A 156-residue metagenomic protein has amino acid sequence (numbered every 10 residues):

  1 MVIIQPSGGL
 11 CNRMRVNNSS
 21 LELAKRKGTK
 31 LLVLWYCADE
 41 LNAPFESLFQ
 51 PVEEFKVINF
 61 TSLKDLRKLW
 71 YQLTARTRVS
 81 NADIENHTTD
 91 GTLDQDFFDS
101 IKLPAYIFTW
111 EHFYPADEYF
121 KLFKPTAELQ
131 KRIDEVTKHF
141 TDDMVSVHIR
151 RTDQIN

Functional and structural regions predicted by a protein language model:
M1, G28, D142-M144: A general structural motif
M1-P6, S62-D65: Extracellular/lumenal mucin-like low-complexity stalks
Q5-R15, N156: A short, glycine/small-residue-rich beta-strand->loop->alpha-helix junction that serves as a flexible
R13-K25: Histidine-anchored nucleotide/phosphate-binding helix
L23-L31, V52-F55: Structural alpha-beta junctions
T29-E40: A short beta-strand-loop structural module common to alpha/beta enzyme folds
L41-N156: Secretory-pathway luminal glycosyltransferase catalytic domains
